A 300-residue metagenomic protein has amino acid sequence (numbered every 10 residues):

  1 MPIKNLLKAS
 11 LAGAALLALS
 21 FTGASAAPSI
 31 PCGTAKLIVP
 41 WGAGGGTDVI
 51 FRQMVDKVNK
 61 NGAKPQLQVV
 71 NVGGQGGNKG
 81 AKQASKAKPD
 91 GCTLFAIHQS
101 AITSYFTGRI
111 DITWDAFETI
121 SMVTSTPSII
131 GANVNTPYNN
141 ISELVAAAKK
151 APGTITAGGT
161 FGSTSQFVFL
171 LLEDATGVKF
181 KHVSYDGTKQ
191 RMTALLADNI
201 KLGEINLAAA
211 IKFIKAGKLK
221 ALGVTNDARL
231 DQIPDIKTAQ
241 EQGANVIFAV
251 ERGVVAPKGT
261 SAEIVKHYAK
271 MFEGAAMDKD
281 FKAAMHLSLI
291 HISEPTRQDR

Functional and structural regions predicted by a protein language model:
M1-C32: Short, low-complexity disordered leader/linker segments with a strong preference for bacterial N-terminal type II
A27-A116, T154, F161, G177-K201 (+1 more regions): N-terminal (or domain-start) structured segment
F95-A101, G159, T188, I205-A210 (+3 more regions): Beta->alpha turn/N-cap motifs
Q99-R109, L171-A175, K201-I236: A ligand-binding cleft/hinge motif common to bilobed small-molecule-binding domains
A116-A157: A conserved helix-loop-strand patch within extracytoplasmic ligand-binding domains of the periplasmic binding
S125, N139, A210-M277: C-terminal lobe and pocket-closing loops of periplasmic/extracytoplasmic Venus-flytrap solute-binding proteins
K150-T154, E273-S288: Periplasmic-binding protein-like
H291-R300: Single conserved hydrophobic/aromatic residue that forms the stacking wall/gate of nucleotide- or nucleobase-binding
